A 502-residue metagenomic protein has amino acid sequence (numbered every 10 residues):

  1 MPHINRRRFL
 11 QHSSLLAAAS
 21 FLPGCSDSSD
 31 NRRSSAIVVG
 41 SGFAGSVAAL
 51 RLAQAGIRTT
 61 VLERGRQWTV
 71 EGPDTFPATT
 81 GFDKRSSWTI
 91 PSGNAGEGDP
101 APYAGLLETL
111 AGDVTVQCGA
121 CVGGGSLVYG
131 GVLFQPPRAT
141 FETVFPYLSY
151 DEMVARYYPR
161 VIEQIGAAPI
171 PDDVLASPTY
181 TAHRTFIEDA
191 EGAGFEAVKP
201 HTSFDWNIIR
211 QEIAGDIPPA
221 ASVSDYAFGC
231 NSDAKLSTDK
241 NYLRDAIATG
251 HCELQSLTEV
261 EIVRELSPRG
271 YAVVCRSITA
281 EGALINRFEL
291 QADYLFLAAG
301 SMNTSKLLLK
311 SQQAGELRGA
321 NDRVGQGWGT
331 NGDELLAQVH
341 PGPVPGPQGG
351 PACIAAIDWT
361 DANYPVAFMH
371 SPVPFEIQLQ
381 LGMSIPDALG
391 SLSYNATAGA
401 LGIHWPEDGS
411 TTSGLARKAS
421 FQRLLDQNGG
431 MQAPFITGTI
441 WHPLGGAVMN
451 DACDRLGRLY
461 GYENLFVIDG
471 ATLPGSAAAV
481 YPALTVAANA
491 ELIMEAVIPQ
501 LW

Functional and structural regions predicted by a protein language model:
P2, R8-S26: N-terminal export signals
S29-V144, L148-E152, N303, L317-N331 (+2 more regions): N-terminal glycine-rich phosphate/pyrophosphate-binding loop and immediately adjacent elements
G42-F43, M302, D408, T472 (+1 more regions): Residue-level detector of alpha-helix initiation sites
R51-Q54, R64-P77, V263, R276-P347 (+3 more regions): Glycine-rich loop(s) and the adjacent beta-strand/alpha-helix scaffold that form part
P100-Q117, G125, Y129, Q135 (+8 more regions): FAD cofactor-binding and catalytic pocket of flavoenzymes
Y147-E259, T439-P443: Conserved redox-cofactor binding core of oxidoreductases
S256-R269: A conserved short coil-to-beta-strand element within the FAD-binding core of flavoproteins
G475-I493: A conserved FAD-binding loop/helix module that cradles the flavin
